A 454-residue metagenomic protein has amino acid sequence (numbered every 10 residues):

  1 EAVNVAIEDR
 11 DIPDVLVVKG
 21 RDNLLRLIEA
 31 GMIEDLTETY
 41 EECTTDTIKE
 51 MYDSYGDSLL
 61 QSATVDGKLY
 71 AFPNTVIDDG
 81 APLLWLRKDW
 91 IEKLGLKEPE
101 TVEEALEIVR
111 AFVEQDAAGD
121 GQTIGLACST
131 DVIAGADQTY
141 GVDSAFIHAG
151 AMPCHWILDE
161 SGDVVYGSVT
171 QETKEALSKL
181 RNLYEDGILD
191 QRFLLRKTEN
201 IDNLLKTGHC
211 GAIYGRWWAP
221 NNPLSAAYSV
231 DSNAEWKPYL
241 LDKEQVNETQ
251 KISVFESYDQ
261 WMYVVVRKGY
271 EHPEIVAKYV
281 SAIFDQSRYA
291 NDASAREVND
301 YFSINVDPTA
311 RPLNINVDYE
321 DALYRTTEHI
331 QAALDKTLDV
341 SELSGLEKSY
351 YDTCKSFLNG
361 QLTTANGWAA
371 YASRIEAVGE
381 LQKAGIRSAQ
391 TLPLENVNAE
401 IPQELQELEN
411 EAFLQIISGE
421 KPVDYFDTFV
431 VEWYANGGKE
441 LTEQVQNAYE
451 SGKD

Functional and structural regions predicted by a protein language model:
A2-S58, T64, D89-E100, E114-A118 (+5 more regions): Extracytoplasmic "Venus flytrap"/periplasmic binding protein-like
A6, T47-L86, C154-H155, G162-V169 (+3 more regions): A structural signal for short loop-to-beta-strand junctions that line the ligand-binding cleft of periplasmic/secreted
D35-S54, K97, P153-Q171, E244-S253 (+2 more regions): Short, solvent-exposed loop/beta-turn-alpha elements that line the ligand-binding surface or hinge of extracytoplasmic
T37-E42, T64-Q138, L158-R216, Y263-N299 (+2 more regions): Helix-loop-helix "hinge/cap" segment bordering the ligand-binding cleft or interdomain interface
F72-N74, D163-Y166, T391-E400, Q415: A ubiquitous short alpha-helical element
D131-T139, S144-C154, R181-E342: Extracytoplasmic/periplasmic substrate-binding proteins
K278, D285-E411, E420: Conserved small-residue motifs centered on glycine
E411-D454: Histidine-centered catalytic/metal-binding microenvironments
